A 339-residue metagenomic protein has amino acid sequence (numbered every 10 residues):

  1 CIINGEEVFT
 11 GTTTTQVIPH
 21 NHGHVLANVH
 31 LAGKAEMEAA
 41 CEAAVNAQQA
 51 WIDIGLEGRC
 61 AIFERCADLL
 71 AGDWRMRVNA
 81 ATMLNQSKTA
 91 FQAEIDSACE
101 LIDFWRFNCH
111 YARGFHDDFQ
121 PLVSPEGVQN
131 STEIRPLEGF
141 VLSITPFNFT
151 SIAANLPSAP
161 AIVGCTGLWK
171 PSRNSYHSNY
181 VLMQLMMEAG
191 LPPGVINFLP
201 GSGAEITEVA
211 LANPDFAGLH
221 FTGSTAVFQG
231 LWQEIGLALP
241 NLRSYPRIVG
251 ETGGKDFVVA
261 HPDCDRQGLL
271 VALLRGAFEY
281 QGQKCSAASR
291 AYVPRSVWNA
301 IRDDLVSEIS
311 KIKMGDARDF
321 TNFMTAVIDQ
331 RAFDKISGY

Functional and structural regions predicted by a protein language model:
C1-L26: Hydrophobic face of amphipathic alpha-helices that form TPR/SEL1-like repeat modules and related alpha-solenoid
H22-H116: Glycine-rich loop-to-alpha-helix module at the N-terminal edge of alpha/beta enzyme cores
G23, A44, R59, G164 (+5 more regions): Residue-level signal for inorganic ion chemistry
D118-P193, Q267: Conserved small-residue-rich beta-alpha loop and adjacent elements that most often cradle the phosphate/pyrophosphate
N130-T132, N197-H220: A structured beta-alpha segment of the ubiquitous adenosine-cofactor-binding alpha/beta core
A159-A161, A210, P240: Hydrophobic/aromatic ligand-binding patch that stacks against planar heteroaromatic rings of cofactors or nucleotides
K170-S172, P200, P262: Short beta->alpha connector loops at strand-helix junctions that form conserved, small/polar/Pro-enriched
L185, G190, A212, G218 (+1 more regions): ALDH superfamily catalytic-core signature
